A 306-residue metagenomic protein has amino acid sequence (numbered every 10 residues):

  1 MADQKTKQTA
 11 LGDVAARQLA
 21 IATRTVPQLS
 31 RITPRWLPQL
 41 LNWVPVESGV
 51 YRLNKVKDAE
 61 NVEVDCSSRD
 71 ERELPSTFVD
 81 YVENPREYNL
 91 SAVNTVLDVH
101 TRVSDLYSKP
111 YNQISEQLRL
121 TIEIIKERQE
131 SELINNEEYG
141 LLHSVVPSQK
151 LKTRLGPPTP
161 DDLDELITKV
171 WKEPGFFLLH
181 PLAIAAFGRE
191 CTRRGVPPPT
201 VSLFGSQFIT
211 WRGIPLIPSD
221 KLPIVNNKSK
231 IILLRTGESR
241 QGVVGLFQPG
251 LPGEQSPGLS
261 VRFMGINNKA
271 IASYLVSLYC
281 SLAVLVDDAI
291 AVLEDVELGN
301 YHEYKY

Functional and structural regions predicted by a protein language model:
M1-E83: N-terminal "assembly arms/tails" that initiate or stabilize quaternary assembly in self-assembling proteins
T77-Y107: Long, hydrophobic/aromatic-enriched structural stretches that serve as scaffold segments
S91-T95, E173, N268-A272: Residues at beta-strand starts and edge strands
D98-E173: Alpha-helical scaffold segments that mediate packing/assembly in large oligomeric complexes
E137, K172-G175, K228-K230, I271: Short, surface-exposed beta-edge/turn micro-motifs
V145-F208: Extended, solvent-exposed, turn-rich assembly/linker loops in the middle of proteins
P199-Y306: Sequence/fold signature of self-assembling virion shell proteins
